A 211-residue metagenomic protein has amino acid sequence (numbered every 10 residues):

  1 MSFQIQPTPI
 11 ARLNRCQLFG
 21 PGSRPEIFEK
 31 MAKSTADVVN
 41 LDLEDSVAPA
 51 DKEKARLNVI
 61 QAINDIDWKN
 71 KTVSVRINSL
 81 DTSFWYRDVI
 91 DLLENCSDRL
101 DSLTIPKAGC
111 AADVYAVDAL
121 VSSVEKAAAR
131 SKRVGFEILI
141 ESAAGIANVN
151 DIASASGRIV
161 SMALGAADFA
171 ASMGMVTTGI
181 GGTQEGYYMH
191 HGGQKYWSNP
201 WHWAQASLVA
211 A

Functional and structural regions predicted by a protein language model:
M1-A211: Expand to "…catalyze enediolate/carbanion chemistry for C-C bond making/breaking, isomerization, decarboxylation
